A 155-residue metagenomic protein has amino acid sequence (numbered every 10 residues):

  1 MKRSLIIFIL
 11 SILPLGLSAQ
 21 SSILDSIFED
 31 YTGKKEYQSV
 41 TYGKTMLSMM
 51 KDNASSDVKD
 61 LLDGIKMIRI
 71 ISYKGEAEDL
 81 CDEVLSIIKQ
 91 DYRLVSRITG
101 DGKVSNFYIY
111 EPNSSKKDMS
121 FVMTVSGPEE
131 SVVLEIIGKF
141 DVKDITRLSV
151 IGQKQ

Functional and structural regions predicted by a protein language model:
M1-S26: Bacterial Sec-dependent N-terminal signal peptides
I23-C81: Early exported N-terminus immediately downstream of N-terminal targeting peptides
G64-N106, P112: Mid-chain, structured segments of secreted extracytoplasmic proteins
P112-V142: A short, solvent-exposed beta-edge/loop patch
S149-Q155: A recognition module on extended beta-rich or small alphabeta surfaces enriched in W/G with H and D/E
